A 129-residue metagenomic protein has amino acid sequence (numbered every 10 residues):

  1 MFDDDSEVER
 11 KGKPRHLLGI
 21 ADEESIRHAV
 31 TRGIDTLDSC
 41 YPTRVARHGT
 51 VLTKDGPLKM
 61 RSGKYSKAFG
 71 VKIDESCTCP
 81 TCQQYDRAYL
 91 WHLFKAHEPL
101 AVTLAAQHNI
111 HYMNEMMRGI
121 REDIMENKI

Functional and structural regions predicted by a protein language model:
M1-I73: Glycine-rich phosphate/ribose-binding loops and adjacent secondary-structure elements that form binding surfaces
D74-I129: C-terminal extensions of enzymes
